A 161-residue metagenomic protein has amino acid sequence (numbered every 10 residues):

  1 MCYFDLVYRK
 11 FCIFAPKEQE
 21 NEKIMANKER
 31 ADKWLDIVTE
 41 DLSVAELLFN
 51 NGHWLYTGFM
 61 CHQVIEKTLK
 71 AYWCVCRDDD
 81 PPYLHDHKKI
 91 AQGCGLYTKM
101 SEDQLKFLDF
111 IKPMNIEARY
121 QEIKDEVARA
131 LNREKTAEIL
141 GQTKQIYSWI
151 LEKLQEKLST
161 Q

Functional and structural regions predicted by a protein language model:
C2-Q161: Terminal alpha-helical segments
